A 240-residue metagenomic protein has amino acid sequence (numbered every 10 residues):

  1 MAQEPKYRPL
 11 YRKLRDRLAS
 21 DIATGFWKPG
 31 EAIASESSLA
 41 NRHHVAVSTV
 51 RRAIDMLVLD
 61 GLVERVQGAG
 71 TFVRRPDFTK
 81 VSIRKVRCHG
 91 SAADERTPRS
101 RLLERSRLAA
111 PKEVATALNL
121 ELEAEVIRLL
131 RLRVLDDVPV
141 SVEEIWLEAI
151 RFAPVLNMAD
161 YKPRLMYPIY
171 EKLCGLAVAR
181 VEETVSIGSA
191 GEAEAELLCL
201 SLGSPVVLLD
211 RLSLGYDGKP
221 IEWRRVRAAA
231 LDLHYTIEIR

Functional and structural regions predicted by a protein language model:
M1-V47: Extreme N-terminal segment that seeds HTH/winged-HTH DNA-binding domains in transcriptional regulators
Y11, F72-V86: Short, cationic-aromatic polyanion-contact patches
F26-G30, L59-G68, R74-R75: Beta-hairpin "wing" of winged helix-turn-helix
S38, F78, R211-L212: Short, surface-exposed secondary-structure boundary micro-motifs
I54-D55: Short, hydrophobic-biased segments on the C-terminal half of alpha helices that form "recognition helices"
P98-R240: C-terminal all-alpha effector/ligand-binding and dimerization domain of prokaryotic HTH-type transcriptional repressors
